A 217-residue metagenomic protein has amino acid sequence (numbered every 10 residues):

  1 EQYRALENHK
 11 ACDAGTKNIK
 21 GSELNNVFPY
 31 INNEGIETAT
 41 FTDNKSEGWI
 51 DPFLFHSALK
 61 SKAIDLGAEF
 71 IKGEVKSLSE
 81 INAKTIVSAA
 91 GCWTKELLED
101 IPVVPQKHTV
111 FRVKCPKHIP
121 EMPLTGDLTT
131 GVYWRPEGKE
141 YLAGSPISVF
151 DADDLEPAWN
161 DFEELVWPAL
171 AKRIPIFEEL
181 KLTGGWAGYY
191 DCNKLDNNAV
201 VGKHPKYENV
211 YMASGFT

Functional and structural regions predicted by a protein language model:
E1-V27, G131-Y133: Dinucleotide-binding Rossmann-like beta1-alpha1 core, especially the glycine-rich loop that anchors the ADP
Q2-L6, G21, F55-H56, T94 (+3 more regions): A general structural signal for well-ordered alpha-helical segments in protein cores
G15-K17, E69, K181, N209: Conserved beta-strand segments of alpha/beta enzyme cores
K20-G21, K72-E74, G184, S214: Short loop/edge segments at beta-strand edges and connector loops that shape dinucleotide/nucleotide cofactor-binding
F28-I36, E80-A83, C192-N197, K206-Y207: A short, glycine/Asx- and small/polar-enriched loop/turn that sits immediately N-terminal to a beta-strand
F41-K76, I81-T85, A89: Helical element adjacent to the flavin cofactor pocket in flavoenzyme catalytic cores
A83-P123, E156: Central helical "cap/lid" subdomain
I101-P102, C115-S214: Active-site lid/adjacent beta-loop-alpha segment flanking the redox-cofactor pocket in flavoenzymes
